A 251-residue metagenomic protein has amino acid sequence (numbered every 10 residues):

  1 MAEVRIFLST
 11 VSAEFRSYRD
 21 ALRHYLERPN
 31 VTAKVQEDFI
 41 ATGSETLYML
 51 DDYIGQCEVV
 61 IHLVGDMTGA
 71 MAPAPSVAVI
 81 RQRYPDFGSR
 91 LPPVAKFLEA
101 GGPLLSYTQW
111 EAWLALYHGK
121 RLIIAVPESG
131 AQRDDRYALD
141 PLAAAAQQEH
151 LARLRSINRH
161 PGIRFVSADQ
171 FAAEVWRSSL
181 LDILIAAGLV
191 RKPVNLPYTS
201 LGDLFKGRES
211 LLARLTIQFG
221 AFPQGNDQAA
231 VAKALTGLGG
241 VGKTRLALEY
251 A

Functional and structural regions predicted by a protein language model:
M1-R16: A short, flexible N-terminal coil/short beta segment enriched in small residues
L8, H62, I124-V126: Structural beta-sheet core signal
A21-K34: Short helix-loop-beta junction
R23-H24, D38-Y117, A172-W176, A213 (+1 more regions): TIR-domain catalytic/interaction hotspot
E27, L116-G119, R155: Anion (oxyanion) recognition and catalysis
F39, D66-M67, H118-L122, V126-R133 (+1 more regions): Short beta-alpha junction loops
V126-R214: C-terminal interaction surface of TIR/SEFIR-family domains
L189-A251: Walker A/P-loop phosphate-binding element recognition
